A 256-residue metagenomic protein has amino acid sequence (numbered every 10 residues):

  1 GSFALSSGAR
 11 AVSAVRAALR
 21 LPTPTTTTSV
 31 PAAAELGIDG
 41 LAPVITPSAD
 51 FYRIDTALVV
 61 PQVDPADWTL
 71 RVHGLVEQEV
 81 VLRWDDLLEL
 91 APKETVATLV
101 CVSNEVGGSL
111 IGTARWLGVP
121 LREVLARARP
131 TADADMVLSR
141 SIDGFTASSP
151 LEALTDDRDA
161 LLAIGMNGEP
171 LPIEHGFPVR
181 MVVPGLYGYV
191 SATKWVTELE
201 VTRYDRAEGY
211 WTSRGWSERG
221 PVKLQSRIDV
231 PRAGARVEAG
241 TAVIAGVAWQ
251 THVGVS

Functional and structural regions predicted by a protein language model:
G1-A11: N-terminal export signals
R10-S256: Structured, non-membrane catalytic/scaffold regions adjacent to prosthetic-group chemistry
